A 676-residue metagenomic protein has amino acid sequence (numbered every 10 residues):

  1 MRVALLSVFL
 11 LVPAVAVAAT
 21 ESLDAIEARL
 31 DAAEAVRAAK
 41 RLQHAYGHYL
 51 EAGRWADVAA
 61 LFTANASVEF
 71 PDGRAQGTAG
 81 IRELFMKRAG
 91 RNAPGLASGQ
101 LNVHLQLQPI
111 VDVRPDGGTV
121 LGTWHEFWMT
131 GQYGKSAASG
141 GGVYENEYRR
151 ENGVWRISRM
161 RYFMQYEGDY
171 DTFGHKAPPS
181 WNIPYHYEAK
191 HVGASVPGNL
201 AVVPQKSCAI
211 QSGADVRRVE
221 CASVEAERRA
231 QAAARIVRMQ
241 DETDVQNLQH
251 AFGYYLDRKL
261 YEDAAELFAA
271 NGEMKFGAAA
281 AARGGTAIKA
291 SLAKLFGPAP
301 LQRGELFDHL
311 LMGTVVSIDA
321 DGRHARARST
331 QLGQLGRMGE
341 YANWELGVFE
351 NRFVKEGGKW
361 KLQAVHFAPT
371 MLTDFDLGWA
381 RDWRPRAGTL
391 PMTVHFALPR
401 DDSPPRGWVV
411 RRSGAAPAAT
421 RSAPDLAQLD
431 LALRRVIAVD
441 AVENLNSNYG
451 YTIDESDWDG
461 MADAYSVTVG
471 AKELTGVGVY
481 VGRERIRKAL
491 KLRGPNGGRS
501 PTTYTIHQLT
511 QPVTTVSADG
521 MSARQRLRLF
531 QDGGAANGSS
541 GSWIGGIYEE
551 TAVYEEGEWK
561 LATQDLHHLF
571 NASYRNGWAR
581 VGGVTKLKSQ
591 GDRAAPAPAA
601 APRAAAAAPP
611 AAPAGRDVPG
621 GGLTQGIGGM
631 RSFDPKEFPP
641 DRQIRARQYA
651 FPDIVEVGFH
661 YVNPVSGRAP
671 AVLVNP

Functional and structural regions predicted by a protein language model:
M1-A4: Positively charged n-region of N-terminal signal peptides that target proteins for export
P13-V15: N-terminal signal peptide c-region/cleavage motif recognized by signal peptidases
A19-H48, A52, A60, P204-Y254 (+5 more regions): Short, low-complexity N-terminal intrinsically disordered segments enriched in polar/charged residues
W55-E126, Y261-L332, D459-G533: A solvent-exposed, acidic/Ser-Thr-rich amphipathic alpha-helical stretch
H104-Q106, S139-Y144, H309-L311, W344-F349 (+2 more regions): Short, surface-exposed coil-to-beta transition loops
T119-L121, G141-A189, L200, K206 (+6 more regions): Short beta-strand edge/turn micro-motifs at domain boundaries
W128-A138, E167, Q334-N343, L372 (+2 more regions): Short, cysteine-centered beta-strand-loop-beta hairpins and adjacent loop/turn segments enriched in charged/polar
Q165-E167, G174-E227, T370-L372, L377-P424 (+1 more regions): A hydrophobic membrane-anchoring alpha-helix module
